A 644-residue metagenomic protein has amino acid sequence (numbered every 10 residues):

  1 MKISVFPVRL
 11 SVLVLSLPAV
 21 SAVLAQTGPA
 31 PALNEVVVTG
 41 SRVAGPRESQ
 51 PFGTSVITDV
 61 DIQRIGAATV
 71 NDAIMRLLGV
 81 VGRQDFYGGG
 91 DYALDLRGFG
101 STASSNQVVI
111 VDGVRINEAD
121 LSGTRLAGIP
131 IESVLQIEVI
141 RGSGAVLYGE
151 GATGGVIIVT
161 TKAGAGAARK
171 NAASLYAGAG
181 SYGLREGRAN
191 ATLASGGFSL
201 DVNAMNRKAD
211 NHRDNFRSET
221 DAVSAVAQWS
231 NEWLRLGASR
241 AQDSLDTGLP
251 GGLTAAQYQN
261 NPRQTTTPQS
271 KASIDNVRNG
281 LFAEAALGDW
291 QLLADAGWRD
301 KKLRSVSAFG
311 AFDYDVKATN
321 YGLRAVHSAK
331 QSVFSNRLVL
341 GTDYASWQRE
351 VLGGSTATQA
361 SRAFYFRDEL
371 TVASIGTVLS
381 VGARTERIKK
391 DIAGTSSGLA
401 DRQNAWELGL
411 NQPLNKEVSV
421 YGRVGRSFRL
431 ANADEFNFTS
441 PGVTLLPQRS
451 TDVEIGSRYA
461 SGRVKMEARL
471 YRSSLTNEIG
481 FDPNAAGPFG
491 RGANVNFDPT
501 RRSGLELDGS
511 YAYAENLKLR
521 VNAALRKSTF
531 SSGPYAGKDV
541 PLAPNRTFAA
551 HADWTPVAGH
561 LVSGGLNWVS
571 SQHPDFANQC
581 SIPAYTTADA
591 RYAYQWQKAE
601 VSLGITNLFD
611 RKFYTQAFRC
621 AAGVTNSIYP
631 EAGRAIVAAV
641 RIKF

Functional and structural regions predicted by a protein language model:
D72-V114, E118: Extracytoplasmic beta-strand/coil segments of soluble accessory domains associated with Gram-negative outer-membrane
V114-R141, T444: Short acidic/polar hinge/loop motifs at secondary-structure boundaries that mediate gating or recognition
A179-K208, R213-G248, S270-G288, S332 (+1 more regions): Transmembrane beta-barrel wall of Gram-negative outer-membrane proteins
A189, Q291-S305, P413, S419-G425 (+2 more regions): Membrane-embedded beta-barrel scaffold of Gram-negative outer-membrane proteins
S230-A241, P268-L399, W406, N411-P413 (+2 more regions): Face-selective signature of the C-terminal outer-membrane beta-barrel domain
D246-N260, R387-D391, G398, N404 (+7 more regions): Surface-exposed extracellular loop regions of Gram-negative outer-membrane beta-barrel proteins, predominantly
A325, A373, L379, R472-S474 (+3 more regions): Gram-negative outer-membrane beta-barrel transporters
S571, D575, A593-F644: C-terminal beta-signal and adjacent terminal beta-strands/loops of Gram-negative outer-membrane beta-barrel proteins
